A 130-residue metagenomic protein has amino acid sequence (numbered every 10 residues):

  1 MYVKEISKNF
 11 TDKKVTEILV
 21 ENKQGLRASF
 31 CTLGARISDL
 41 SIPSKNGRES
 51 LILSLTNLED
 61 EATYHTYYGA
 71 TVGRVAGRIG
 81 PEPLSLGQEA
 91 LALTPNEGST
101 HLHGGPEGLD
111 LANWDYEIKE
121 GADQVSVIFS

Functional and structural regions predicted by a protein language model:
M1-S130: Surface-exposed acidic/polar loop and edge beta-strand patches at domain peripheries
